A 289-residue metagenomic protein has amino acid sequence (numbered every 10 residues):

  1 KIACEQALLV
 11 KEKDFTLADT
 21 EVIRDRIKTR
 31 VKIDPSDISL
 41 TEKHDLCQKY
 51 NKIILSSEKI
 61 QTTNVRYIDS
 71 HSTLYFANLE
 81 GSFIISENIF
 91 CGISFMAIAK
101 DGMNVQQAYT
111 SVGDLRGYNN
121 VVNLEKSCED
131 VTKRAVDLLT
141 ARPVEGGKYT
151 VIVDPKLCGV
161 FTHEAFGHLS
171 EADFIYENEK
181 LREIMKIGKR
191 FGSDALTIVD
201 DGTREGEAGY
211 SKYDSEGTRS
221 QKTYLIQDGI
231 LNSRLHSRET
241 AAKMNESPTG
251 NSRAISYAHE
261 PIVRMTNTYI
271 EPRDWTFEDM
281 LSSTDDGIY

Functional and structural regions predicted by a protein language model:
K1-Y289: N-terminal small-residue-enriched
